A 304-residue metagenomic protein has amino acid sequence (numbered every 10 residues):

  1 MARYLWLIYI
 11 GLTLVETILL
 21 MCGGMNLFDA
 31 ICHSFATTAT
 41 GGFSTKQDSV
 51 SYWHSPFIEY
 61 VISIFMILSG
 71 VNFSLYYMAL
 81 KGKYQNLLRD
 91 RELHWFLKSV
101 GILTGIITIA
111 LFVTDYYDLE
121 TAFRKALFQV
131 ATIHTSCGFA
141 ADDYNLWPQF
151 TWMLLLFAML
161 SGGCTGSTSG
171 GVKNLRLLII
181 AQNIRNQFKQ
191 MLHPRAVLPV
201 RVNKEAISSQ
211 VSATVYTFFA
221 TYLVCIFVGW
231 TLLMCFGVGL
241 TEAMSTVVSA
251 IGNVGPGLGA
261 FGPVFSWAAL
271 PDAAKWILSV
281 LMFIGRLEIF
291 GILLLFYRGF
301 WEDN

Functional and structural regions predicted by a protein language model:
M1-N304: Membrane-proximal intracellular helices of multi-pass ion channels
